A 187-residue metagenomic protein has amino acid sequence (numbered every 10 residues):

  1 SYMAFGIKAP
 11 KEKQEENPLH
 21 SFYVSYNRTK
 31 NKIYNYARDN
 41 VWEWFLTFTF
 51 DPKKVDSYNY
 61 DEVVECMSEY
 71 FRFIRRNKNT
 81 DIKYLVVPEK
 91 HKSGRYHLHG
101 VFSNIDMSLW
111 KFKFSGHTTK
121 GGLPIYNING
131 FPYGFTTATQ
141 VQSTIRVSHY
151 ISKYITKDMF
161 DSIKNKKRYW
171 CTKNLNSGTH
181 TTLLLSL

Functional and structural regions predicted by a protein language model:
S1-G94, I105-L187: Right-hand nucleic-acid polymerase module
H97-S103: Catalytic metal-binding acidic patch
